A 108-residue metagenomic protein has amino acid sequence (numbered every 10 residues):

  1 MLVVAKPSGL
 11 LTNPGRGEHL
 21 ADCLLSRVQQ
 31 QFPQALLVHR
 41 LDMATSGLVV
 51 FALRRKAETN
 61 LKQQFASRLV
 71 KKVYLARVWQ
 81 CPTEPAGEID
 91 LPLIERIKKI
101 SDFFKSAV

Functional and structural regions predicted by a protein language model:
M1-V108: RNA pseudouridine synthases
